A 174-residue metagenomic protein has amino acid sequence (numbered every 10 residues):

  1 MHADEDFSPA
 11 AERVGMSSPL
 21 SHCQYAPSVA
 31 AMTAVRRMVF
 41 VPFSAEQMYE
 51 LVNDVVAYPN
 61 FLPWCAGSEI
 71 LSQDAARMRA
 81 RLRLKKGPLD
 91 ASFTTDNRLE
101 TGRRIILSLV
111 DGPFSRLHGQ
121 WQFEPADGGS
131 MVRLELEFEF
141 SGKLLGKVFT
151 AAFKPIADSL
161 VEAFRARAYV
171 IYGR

Functional and structural regions predicted by a protein language model:
A3-E5, A26: Short hydrophobic alpha-helical segments enriched in small aliphatic residues
E5-D6, S21: Short linear segments in intrinsically disordered or otherwise low-structure-confidence regions
M16-A75, G128, R174: Hydrophobic ligand-binding cavity/cleft-lining segments
M48-Y49, Y58, A80, V132-L134 (+1 more regions): Hydrophobic pocket/interface hotspot
P59-N60, G67-A75, R83-M131, E137-E139 (+2 more regions): Hydrophobic-ligand binding "helix-grip"
F140-R174: A conserved amphipathic terminal alpha-helix motif
